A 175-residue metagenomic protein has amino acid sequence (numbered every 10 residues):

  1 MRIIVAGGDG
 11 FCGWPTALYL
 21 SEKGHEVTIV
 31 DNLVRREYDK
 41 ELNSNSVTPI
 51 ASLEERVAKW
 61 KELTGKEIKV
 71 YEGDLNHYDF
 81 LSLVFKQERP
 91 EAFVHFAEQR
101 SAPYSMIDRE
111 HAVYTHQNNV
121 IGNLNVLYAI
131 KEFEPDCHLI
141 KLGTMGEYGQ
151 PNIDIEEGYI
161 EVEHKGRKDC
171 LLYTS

Functional and structural regions predicted by a protein language model:
M1-A92: N-terminal Rossmann/SDR dinucleotide-binding element
A6, V30, F93-Q99, L139-M145: SDR active-site strand-loop-helix element
W14, V84-Q87, A92, I107-K141: NAD(P)-cofactor binding segment of oxidoreductase domains
P15-T16, D39, Y104-S105, Q150-N152: Short glycine-/acidic-enriched loop or helix-start segments at secondary-structure transitions that form or flank
E22-K23, N45-S46, E110-V113, I155-E161: Glycine-rich, phosphate-binding/catalytic loops in enzymes
R36, Q99-P103: Active-site beta-alpha loop architecture of Rossmann-like, nucleotide-cofactor-dependent enzymes
A102-P103, K141-G158: Conserved catalytic-site region of short-chain dehydrogenase/reductase
Y173-T174: Conserved small/polar residues in nucleotide/adenosyl-binding loops
